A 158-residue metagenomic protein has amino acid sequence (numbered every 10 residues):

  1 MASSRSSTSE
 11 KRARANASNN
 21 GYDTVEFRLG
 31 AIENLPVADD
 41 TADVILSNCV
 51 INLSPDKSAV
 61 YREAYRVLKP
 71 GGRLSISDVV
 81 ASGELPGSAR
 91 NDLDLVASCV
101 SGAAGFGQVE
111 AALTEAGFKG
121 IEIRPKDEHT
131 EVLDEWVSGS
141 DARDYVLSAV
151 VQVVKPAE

Functional and structural regions predicted by a protein language model:
S6-T8: Conserved SAM/SAH-binding beta-strand->alpha-helix loop
A13-R14: Conserved SAM-binding loop
N20-N34: Conserved SAM-binding strand-loop segment of SAM-dependent methyltransferases
E33-V44: A short acidic, Gly/Pro-enriched loop at the edge of an enzyme's catalytic core that lines a small-molecule cofactor
D43-D56: A short SAM/SAH-binding and catalytic strip from SAM-dependent methyltransferases
S58-R73: A short glycine-rich, Lys/Arg-flanked "PGG" loop and its adjoining helix->strand segment in the class I
V80-V100: Short, glycine-/aromatic-enriched active-site segment of Class I SAM-dependent methyltransferases
A112-E158: C-terminal lobe and adjacent flexible extensions of AdoMet/dcAdoMet transferase-like proteins
